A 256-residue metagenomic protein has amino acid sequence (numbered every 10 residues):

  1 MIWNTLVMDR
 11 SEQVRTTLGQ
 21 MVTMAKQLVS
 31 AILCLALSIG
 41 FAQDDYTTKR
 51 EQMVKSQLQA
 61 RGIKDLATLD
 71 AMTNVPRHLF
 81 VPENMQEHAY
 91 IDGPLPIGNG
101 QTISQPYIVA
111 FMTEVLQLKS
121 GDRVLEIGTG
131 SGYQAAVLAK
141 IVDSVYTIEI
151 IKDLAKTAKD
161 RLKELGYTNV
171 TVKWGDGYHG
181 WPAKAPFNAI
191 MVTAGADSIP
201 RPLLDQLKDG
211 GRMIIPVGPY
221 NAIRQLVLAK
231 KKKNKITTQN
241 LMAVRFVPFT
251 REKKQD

Functional and structural regions predicted by a protein language model:
M1, G100-I103, E149: Short, surface-exposed alpha-helical recognition segments that flank or form part of ligand/macromolecule-binding
M1-A25: N-terminal secretory signal peptides that target proteins for export/translocation
A25-C34: Sec-dependent signal peptide recognition, specifically the positively charged N-region followed immediately by
C34-F41: Hydrophobic h-region of N-terminal signal peptides that target proteins for export in Gram-negative bacteria
F41-L125, A136, I141, K156 (+2 more regions): Class I SAM-dependent transferase core
Q117-I236: Conserved nucleotide-cofactor-binding alpha/beta core module
Q255-D256: Positively charged
